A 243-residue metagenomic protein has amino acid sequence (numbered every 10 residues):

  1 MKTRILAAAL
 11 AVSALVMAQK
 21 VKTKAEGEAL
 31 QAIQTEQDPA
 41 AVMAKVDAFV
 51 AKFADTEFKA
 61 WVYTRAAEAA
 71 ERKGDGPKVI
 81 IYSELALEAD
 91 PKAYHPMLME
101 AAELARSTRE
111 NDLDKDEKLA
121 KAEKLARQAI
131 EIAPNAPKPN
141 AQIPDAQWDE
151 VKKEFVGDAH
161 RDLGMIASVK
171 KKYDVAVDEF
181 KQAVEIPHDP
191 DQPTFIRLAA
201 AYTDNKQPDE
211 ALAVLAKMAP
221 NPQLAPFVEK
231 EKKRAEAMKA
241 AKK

Functional and structural regions predicted by a protein language model:
L15-R65: N-terminal leader/linker segments that initiate helical-solenoid repeat arrays
E26-A29, Y63, M97, L104 (+2 more regions): TPR repeat positional signature
A29-A32, A66, E100, V156 (+3 more regions): Structural register within alpha-helical repeat arrays
V50-W61, E88-P96, N111, R127-K153: Flexible helix-coil transition and linker loops at the boundaries of alpha-helical arrays
P139-Q142, K153-D162, V169, D204 (+1 more regions): Terminal, low-structured helical/coil segments at or just beyond the last alpha-helical repeat
